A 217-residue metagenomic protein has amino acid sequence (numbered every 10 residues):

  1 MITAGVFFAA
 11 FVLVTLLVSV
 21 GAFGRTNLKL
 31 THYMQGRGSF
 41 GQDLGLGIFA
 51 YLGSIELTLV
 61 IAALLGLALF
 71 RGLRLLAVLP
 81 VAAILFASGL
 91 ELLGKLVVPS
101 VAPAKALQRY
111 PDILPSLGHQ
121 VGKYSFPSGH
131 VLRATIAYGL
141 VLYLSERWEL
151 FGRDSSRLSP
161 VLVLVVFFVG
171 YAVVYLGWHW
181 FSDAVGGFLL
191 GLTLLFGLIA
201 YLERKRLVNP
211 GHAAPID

Functional and structural regions predicted by a protein language model:
M1-I61, L96-G118: N-terminal transmembrane-helix/juxtamembrane module of multi-pass inner/ER membrane proteins
I2-A4, A62-L90: Interfacial segments of alpha-helical transmembrane regions
A10-L13, L85-L93, L164-V174: Aromatic-anchored segments of alpha-helical transmembrane domains
Q42, L65, L90, G94 (+3 more regions): Alpha-helical membrane-inserting segments
D43, L59-L67, V165-A172: Hydrophobic, membrane-inserted alpha-helices
A50-G72, T135-G139: Hydrophobic alpha-helical transmembrane segments
A82-A87, E91, G187, G191 (+1 more regions): Alpha-helical transmembrane segments in multi-pass membrane proteins
R109-D217: Membrane-embedded catalytic cores of phosphoryl/pyrophosphoryl-handling enzymes
